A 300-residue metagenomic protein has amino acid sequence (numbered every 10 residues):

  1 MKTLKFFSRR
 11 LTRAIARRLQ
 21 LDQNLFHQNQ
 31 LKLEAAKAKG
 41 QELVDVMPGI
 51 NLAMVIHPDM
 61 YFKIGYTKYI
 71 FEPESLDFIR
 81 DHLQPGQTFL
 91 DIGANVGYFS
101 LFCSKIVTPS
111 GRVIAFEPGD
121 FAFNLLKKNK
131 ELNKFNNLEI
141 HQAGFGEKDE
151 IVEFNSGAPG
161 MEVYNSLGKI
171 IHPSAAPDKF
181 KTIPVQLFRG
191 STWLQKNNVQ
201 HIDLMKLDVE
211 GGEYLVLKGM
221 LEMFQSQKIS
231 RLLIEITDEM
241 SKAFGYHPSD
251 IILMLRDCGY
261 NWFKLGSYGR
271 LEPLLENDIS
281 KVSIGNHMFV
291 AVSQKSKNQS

Functional and structural regions predicted by a protein language model:
M1-N129, N133, K179, W262-S300: S-adenosyl-L-methionine
L52-L76, N136, H141-N197, G285-F289 (+1 more regions): Glycine-rich adenosyl-binding loop in Rossmann-like folds that engage adenosine-containing cofactors
A94-V96, D120, F145-E147, V209-E213 (+1 more regions): Short, glycine/acidic-enriched loop or turn micro-motifs at the edges of active sites
C103, L126, F154, V216-M220: Hydrophobic packing residues within well-ordered alpha-helices of enzyme cores
D120, D178-V185, I236-Y246: Acceptor-substrate binding/catalytic loop of class I
E131-N133, N155-M161, P248-I252, S280-V282: Short, hinge-like loop/turn segments at secondary-structure boundaries
T192-Q299: Conserved acidic-Pro-Pro-aromatic motif
